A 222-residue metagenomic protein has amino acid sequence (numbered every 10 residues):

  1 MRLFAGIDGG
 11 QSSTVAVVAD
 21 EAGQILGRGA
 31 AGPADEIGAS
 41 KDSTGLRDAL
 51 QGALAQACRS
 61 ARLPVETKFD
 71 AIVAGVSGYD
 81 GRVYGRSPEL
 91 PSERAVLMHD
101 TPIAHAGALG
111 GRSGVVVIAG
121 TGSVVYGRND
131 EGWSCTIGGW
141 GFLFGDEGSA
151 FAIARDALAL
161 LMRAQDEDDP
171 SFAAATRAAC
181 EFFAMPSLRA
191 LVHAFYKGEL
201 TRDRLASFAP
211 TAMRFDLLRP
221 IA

Functional and structural regions predicted by a protein language model:
M1, Y84, E93-V117, W133: Conserved phosphate-binding catalytic cores of ATP/NTP-utilizing and phosphoryl-transfer enzymes
R2-D8, F69-V73, G114-I118, V125: Short glycine-aspartate micro-motif
L3-D48, S134, G139: Short glycine-rich, Thr/Ser-proximal phosphate-binding strand/loop in the N-terminal lobe of ATP-dependent enzymes
T14-A19, A106, V116-V117, S123-R128: Short beta-strand scaffold segments in enzyme catalytic cores
A30, D35-G38, L54-L97, A194: Short beta-strand-loop/turn "lid" adjacent to the catalytic site in phosphate-handling enzymes
A49, E181-A222: Adenine-nucleotide phosphate-binding core of ATP-dependent small-molecule kinases
A49-A61, H105-A108: Stable alpha-helical structural segments in soluble proteins, enriched in small hydrophobic residues
W133-M185: Glycine-rich phosphate-binding loop plus the immediately following alpha-helix
